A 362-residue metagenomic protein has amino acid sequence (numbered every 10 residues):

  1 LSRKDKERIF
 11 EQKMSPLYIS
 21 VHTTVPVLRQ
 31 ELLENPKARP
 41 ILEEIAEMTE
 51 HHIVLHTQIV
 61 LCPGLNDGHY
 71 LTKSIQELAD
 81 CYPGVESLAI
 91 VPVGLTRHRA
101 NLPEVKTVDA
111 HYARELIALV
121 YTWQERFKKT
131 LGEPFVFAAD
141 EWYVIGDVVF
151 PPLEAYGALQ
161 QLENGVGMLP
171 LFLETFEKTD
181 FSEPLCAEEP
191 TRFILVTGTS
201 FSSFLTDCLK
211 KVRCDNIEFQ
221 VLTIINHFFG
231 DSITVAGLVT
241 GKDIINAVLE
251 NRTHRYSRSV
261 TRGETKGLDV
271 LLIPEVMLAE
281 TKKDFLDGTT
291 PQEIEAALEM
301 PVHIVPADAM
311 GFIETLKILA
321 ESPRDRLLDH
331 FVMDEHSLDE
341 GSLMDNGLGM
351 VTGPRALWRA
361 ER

Functional and structural regions predicted by a protein language model:
L1-G84, L95-W123: Conserved Radical SAM active-site core
D80-C81, A89, G94-R362: Auxiliary Fe-S-binding modules of radical SAM enzymes
